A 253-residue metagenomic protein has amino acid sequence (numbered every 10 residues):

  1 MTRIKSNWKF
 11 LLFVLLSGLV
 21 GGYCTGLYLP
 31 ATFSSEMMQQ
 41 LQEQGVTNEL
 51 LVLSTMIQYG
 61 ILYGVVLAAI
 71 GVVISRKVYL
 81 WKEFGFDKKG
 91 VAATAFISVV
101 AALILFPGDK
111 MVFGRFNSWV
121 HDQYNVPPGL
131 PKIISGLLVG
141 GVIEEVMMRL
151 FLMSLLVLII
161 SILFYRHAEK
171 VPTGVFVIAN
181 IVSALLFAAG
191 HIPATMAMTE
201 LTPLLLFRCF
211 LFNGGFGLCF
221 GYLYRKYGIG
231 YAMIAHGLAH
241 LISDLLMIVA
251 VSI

Functional and structural regions predicted by a protein language model:
M1-L16, L53, G85-V99, G230-I234: Alpha-helical transmembrane segments and their helix-start/interface "positive-inside/aromatic belt" motifs in integral
N7-V14, V52, M56, G60 (+6 more regions): Residue-level signature of transmembrane alpha-helical entry/exit and packing/kink sites in multi-pass membrane
L15-E36, L105-K110, G114: Alpha-helical transmembrane segments of multi-pass membrane proteins
L29-S54, I61-A92: Membrane-helix interface linkers and caps
A31-V46, W119-P127, L206, A250: Membrane-interfacial helical/loop segments at transmembrane boundaries in membrane proteins
Q42, V78-I143, V157-A168: Juxtamembrane helix-loop-helix connectors linking adjacent transmembrane helices in multi-pass membrane enzymes
L50-V65, S135-M148: Hydrophobic alpha-helical transmembrane segments
P131-I253: Transmembrane helix-loop-helix hairpins at the membrane interface of multi-pass integral membrane proteins
